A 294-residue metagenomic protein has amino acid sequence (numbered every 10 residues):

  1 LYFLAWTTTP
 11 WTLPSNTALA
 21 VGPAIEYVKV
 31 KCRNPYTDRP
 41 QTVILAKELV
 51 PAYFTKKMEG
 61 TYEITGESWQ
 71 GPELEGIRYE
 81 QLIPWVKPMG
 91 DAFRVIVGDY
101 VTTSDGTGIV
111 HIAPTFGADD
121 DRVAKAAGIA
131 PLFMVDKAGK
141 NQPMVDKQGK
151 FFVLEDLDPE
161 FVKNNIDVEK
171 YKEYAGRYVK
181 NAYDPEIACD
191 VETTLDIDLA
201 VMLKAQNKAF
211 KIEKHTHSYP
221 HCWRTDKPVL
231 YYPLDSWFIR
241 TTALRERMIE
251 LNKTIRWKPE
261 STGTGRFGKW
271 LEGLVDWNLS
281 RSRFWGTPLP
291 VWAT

Functional and structural regions predicted by a protein language model:
L1-L4, P10-T294: Non-cofactor substrate-recognition interfaces
